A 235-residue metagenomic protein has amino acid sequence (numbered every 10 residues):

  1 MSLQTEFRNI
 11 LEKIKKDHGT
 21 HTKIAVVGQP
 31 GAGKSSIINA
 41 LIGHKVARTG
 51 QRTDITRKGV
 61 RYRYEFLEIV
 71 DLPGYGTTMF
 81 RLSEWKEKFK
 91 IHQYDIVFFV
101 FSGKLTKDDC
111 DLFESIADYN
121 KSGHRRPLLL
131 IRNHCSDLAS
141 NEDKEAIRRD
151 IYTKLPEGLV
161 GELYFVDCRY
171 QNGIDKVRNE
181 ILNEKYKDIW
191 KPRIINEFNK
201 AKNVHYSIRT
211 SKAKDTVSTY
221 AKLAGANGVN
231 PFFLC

Functional and structural regions predicted by a protein language model:
M1-P73, T77: Conserved G1/Walker A P-loop phosphate-binding module
V60, E68-E84, L130, N141-E142 (+2 more regions): AAA+ P-loop NTPase catalytic core and its hallmark functional loops
V70-D118: Switch II of P-loop NTPase G domains
G74-G76, K104-T106, H134-L138, R169-N172: Conserved nucleotide-binding/hydrolysis micro-motifs of P-loop NTPases
Q93-F101, Y119-A139, Y152-D167: Conserved beta-strand/loop subsegment of P-loop NTPase cores
S136-I195: Canonical P-loop GTPase G-domain recognition
K187-R209: C-terminal helical "lid" subdomain and adjoining coupling/linker elements of P-loop NTPases
K214-C235: Membrane-inserting effector segments that mediate pore formation, membrane fusion, or transient membrane insertion
